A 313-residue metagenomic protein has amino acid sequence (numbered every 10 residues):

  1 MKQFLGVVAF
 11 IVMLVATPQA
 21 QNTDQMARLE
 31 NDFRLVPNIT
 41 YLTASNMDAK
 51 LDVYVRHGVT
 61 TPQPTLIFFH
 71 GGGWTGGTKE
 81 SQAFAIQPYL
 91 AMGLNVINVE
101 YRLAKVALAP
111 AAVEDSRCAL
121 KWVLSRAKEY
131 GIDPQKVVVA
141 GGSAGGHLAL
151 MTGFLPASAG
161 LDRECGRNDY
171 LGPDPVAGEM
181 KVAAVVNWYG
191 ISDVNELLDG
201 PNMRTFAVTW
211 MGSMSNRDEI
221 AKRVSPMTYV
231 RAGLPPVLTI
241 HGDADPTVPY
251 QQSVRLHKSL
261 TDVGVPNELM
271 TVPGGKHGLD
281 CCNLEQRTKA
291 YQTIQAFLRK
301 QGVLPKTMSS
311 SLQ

Functional and structural regions predicted by a protein language model:
M1-F4: Positively charged n-region of N-terminal signal peptides that target proteins for export
G6-A16: Bacterial N-terminal signal peptides
Q21-Q313: Alpha/beta-hydrolase superfamily serine-hydrolase fold, recognizing
